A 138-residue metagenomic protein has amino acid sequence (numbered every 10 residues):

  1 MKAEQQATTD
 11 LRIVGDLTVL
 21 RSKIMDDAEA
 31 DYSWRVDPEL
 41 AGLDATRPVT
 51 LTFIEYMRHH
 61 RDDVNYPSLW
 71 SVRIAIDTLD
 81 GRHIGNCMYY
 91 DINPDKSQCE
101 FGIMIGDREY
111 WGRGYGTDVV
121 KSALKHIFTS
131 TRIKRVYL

Functional and structural regions predicted by a protein language model:
M1-E109: GNAT-family acyltransferases
A45, V120, Y137-L138: Residue-level detector of family-conserved "landmark" positions at structurally sensitive sites
R61-D62, K125, T129: Surface-exposed alpha-helical segments enriched in charged/polar residues
D107-G112, Y137-L138: Short flexible/disordered coil segments
G112-H126: Conserved acetyl-CoA-binding loop-helix of GNAT-fold acetyltransferases
T129-L138: Conserved GNAT acetyl-CoA-binding A-motif
